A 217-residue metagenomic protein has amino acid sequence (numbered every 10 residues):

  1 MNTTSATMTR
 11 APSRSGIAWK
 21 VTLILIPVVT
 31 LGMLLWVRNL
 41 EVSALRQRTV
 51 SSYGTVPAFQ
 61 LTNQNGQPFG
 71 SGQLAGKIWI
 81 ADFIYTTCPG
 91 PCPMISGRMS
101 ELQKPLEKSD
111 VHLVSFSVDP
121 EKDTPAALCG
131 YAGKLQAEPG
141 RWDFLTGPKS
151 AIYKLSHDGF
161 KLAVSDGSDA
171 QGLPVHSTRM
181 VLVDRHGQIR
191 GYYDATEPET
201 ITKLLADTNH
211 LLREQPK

Functional and structural regions predicted by a protein language model:
M1-A58, K217: N-terminal targeting signals for export/organelle localization
V56-P57, W79, S177-R179: Short loop/turn microsegments at loop-to-beta-strand junctions
Q60-L61, L182: Hydrophobic beta-strand positions
F69-M99: Short active-site neighborhood of thiol/selenol oxidoreductases, capturing the structured segment around
S96-L155: Structural microenvironment flanking redox-active thiols in thiol-disulfide oxidoreductases
W142, Y153, F160-D166, P174-V181: Structural micro-motif
S168-K217: Thiol-/selenol-based redox modules, centered on thioredoxin-like and closely related oxidoreductase domains
